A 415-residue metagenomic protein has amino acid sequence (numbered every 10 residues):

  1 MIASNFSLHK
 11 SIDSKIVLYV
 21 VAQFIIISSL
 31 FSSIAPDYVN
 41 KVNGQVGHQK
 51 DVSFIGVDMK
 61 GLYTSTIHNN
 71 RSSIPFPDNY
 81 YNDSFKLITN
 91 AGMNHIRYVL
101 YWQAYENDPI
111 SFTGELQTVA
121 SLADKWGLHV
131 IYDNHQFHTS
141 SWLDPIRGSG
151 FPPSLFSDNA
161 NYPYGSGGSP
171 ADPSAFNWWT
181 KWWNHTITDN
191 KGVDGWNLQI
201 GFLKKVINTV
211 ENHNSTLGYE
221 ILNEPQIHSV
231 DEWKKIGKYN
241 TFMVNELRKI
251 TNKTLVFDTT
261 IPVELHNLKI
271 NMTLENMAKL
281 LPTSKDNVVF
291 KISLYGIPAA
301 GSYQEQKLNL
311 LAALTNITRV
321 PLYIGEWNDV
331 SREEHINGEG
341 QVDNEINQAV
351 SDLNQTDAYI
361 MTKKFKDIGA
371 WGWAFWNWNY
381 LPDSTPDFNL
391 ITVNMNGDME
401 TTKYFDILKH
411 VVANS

Functional and structural regions predicted by a protein language model:
M1-A35: Secretory targeting signatures
I34-S53: N-terminal module-boundary/linker segments of secreted carbohydrate-active enzymes
Q49-E275: Active-site mouth of glycoside hydrolases
S73, P77-D78, T188-W371, T392-N394 (+1 more regions): Extracellular glycoside hydrolase catalytic/binding regions
W102, W373-W376: Signature tryptophan residues that serve as conserved aromatic anchors
N377-D383: A short, acidic, flexible beta-alpha connecting loop/helix-capping segment that sits on the rim of active
S384-P386, L390: Catalytic histidine-centered segment of alpha/beta-hydrolase-like enzymes
N396-N414: C-terminal functional modules
